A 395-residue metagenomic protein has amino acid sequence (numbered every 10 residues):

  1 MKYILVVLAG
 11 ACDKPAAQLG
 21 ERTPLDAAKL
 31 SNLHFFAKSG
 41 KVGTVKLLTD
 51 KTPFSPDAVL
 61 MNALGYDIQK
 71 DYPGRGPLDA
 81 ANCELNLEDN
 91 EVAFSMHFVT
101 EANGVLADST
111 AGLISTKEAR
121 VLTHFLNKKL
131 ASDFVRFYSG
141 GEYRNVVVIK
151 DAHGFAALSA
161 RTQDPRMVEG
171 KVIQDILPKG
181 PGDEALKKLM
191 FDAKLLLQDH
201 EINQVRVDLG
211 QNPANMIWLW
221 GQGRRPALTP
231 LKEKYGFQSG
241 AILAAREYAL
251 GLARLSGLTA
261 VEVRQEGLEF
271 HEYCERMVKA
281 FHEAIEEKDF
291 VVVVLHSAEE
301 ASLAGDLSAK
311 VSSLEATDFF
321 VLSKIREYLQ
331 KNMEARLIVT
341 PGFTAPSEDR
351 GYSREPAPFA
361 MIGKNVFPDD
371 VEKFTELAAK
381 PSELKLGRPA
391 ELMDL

Functional and structural regions predicted by a protein language model:
M1-L395: Feature captures the catalytic ectodomains and active-site-proximal regions of enzymes that hydrolyze or transfer
